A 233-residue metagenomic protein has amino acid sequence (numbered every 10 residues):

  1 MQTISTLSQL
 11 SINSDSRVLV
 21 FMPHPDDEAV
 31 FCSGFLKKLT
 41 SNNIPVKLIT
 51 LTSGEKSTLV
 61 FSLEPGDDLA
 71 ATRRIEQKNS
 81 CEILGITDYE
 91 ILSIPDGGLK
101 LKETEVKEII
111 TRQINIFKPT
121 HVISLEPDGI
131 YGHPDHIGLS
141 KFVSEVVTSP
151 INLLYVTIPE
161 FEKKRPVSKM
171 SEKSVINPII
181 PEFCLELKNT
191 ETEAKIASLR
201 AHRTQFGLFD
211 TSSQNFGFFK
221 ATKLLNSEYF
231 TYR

Functional and structural regions predicted by a protein language model:
M1-K118, E145: Active-site rim/loop-helix segments in enzyme catalytic domains that contact anionic ligands
Q2-L19, L101-R233: Metal-dependent de-N-acetylase/amidase catalytic core
